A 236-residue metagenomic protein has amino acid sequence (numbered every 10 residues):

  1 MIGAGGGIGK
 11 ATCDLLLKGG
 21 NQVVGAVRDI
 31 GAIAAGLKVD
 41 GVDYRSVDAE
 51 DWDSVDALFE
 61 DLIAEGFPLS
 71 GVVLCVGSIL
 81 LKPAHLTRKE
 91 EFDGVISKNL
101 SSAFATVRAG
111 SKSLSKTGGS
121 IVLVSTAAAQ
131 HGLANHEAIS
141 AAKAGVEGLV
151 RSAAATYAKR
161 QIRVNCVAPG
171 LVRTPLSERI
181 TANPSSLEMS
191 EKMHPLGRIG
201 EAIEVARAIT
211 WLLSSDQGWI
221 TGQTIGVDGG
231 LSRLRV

Functional and structural regions predicted by a protein language model:
G5-G6: Conserved glycine-rich cofactor-binding loop
P83-A84, R88-I96, S190: Substrate-binding pocket helix/loop in short-chain dehydrogenase/reductase
T87, G132-S140, S152: Active-site loop-to-helix junction immediately N-terminal to the catalytic Tyr of the SDR YXXXK motif in Rossmann-fold
V107, A142, V150: Active-site helix of classical SDR
K112, A155-K159, G218: Alpha-helical segment proximal to the catalytic Tyr-Lys
T126: Residue(s) in the substrate-gating loop at a strand-loop-helix junction that position the organic substrate next
H131, T210, T221-V236: Short C-terminal tail/terminal secondary-structure segment of NAD(P)H-dependent dehydrogenase/reductase domains
